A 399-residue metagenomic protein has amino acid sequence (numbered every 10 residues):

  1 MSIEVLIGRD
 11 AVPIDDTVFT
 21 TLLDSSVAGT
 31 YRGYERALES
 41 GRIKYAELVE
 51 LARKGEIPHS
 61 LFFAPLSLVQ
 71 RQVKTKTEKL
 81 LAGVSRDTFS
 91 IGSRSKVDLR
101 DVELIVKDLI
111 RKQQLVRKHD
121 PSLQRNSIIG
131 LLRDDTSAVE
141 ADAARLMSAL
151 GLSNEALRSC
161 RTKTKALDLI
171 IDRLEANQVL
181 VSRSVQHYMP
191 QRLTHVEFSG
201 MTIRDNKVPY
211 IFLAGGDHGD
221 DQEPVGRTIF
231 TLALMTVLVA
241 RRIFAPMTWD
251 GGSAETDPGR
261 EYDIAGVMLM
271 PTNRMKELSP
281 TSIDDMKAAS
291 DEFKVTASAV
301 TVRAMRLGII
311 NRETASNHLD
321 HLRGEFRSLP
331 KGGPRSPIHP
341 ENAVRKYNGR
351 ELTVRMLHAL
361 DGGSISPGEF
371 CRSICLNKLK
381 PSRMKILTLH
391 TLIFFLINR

Functional and structural regions predicted by a protein language model:
M1-L131, D361-R399: N-terminal low-structure segments adjacent to metalloprotease catalytic domains across cellular compartments
L6-D15, T281-R399: Conserved alpha-helical "signature site" that marks functionally important helical segments or helix/loop junctions
F63-K207: Contiguous, non-catalytic segments that form substrate-binding/exosite surfaces or channel walls
S148-G151, E155-R158, A265-L278: Amphipathic, charged-and-aliphatic alpha-helical interface segments that function as noncatalytic docking
R158-K165, L169, M189, L213-F230 (+1 more regions): Short pre-active-site segment immediately N-terminal to the catalytic Zn-binding motif
F230, R241-G266, K276: Post-HEXXH active-site segment of zinc metalloproteases
A233, V237: Short active-site segment of divalent metal-dependent hydrolases/proteases that encodes the spacing between
M247, V267-S279, S328-L329, R335: A short, charged helix-loop
